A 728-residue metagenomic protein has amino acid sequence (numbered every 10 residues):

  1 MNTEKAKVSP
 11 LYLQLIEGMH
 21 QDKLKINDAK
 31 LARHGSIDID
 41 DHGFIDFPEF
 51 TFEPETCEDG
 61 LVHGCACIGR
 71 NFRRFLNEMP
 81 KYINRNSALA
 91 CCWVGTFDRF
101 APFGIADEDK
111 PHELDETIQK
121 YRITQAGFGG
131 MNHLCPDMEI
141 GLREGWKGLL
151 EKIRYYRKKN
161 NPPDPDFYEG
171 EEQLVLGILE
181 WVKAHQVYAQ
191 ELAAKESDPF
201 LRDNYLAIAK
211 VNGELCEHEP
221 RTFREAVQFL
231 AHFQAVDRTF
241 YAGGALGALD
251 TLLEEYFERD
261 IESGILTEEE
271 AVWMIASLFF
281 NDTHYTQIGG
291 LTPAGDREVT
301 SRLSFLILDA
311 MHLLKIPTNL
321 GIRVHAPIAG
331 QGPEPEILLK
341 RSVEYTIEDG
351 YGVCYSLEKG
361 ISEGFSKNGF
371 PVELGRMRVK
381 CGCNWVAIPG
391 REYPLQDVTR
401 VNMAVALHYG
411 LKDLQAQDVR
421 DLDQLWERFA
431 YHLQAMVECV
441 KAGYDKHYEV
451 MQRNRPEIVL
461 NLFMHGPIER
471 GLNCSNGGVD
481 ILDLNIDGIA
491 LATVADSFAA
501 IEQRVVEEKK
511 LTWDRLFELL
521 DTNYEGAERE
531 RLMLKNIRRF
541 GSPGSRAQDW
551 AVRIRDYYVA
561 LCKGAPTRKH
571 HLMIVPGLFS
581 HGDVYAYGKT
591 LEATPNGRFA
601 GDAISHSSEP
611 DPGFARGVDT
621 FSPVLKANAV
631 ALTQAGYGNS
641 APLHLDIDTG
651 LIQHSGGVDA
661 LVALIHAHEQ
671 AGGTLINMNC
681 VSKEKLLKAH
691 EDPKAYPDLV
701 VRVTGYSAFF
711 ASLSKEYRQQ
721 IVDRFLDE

Functional and structural regions predicted by a protein language model:
M1-E171, F200-A207, V211-L215, T222-E728: Conserved catalytic cores of very large enzyme subunits
E169-A184: Extended non-globular scaffold/tether segments
L179, Q186, Q190-A193, R202 (+2 more regions): Heptad-repeat amphipathic alpha-helical coiled-coil interaction surface used for oligomerization/assembly
H185-Q190, D250, E254: Extended amphipathic alpha-helical scaffold segments
